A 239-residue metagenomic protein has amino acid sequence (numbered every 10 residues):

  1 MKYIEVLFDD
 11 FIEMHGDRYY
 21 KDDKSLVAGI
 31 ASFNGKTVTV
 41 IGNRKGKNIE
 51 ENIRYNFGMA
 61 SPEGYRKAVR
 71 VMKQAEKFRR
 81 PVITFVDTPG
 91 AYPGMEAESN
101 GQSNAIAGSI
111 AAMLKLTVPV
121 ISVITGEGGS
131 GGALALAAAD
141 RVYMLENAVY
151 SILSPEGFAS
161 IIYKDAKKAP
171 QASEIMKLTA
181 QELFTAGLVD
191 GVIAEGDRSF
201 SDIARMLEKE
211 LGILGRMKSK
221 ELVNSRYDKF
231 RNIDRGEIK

Functional and structural regions predicted by a protein language model:
M1-S160, K164-K167, E174-K239: Terminal-region recognition feature
